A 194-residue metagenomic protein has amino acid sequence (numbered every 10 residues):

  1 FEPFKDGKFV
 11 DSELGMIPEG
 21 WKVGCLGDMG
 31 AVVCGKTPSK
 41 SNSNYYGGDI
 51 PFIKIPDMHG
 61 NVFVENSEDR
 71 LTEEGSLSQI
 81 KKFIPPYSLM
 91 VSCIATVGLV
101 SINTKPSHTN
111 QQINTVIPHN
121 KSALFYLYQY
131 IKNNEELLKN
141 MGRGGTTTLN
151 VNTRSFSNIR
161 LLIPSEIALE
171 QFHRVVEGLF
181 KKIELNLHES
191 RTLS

Functional and structural regions predicted by a protein language model:
E2-K36, L162, E166-S194: Non-catalytic DNA-recognition/assembly elements of restriction-modification systems
G7-E13, G24-S43, P56-P86, N103-T104 (+1 more regions): Sequence-specific dsDNA recognition surfaces
K40-S41, M141-G142, L185-E189: A short, aromatic/hydrophobic, helix- or strand-capping loop or linear motif that either lines the entrance/gate
K54-I55, E68-N134, G142-F156: A short beta-sheet element
